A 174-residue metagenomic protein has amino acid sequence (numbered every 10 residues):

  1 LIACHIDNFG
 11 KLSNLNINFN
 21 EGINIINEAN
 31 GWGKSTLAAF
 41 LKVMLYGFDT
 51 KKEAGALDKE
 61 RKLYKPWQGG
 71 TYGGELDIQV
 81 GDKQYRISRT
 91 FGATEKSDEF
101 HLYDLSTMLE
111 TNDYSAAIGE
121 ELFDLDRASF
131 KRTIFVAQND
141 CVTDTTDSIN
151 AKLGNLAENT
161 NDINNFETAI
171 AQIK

Functional and structural regions predicted by a protein language model:
L1-T107: Extreme N-terminal "head/tail" segments of very large remodeling/mechanoenzyme assemblies
N16-I17, D124-L125, T160: A general structural signal for stabilizing positions within well-ordered secondary structure
I26, M44, E121, K152-N159: Conserved short hydrophobic interaction patches
L37-F40, H101, Y114-A117, S148-L156 (+1 more regions): Alpha-helical scaffold elements adjacent to nucleotide-binding pockets in ATP/GTP-utilizing enzyme cores
L76, A117-D147: Flexible, charged interface-and-hinge segments in very large macromolecular machines that mediate substrate binding
S97, R132, L153: Short acidic (Asp/Glu) and glycine-rich catalytic loops that position anionic groups and cofactors
D104-A117, E121-L122: Conserved P-loop NTPase-based nucleic-acid remodeling module centered on helicase motor cores
V136-K174: Extended, Lys/Glu-rich alpha-helical coiled-coil stalks
